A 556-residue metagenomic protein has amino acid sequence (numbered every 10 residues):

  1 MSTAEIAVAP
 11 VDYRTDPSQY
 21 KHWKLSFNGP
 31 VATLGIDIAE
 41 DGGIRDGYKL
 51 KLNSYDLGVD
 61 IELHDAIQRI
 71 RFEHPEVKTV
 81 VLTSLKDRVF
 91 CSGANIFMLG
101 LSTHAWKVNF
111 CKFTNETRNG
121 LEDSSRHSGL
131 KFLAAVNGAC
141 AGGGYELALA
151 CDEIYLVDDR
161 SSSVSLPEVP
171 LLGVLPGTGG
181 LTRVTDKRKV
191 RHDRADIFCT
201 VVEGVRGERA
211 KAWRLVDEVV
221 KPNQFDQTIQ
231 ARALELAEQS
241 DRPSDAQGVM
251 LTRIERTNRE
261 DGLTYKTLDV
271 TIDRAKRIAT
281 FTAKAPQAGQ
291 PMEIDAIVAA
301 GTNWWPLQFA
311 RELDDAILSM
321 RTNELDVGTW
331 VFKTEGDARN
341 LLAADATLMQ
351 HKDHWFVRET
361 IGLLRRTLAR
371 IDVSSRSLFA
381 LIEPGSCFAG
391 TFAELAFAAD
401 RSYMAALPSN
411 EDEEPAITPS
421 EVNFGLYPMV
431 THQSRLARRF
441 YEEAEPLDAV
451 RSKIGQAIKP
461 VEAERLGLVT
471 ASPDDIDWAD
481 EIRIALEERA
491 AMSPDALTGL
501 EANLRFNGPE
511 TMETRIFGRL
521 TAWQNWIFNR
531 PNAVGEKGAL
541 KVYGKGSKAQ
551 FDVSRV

Functional and structural regions predicted by a protein language model:
M1-K78, S84-S92, W106-V108, K189-R194 (+7 more regions): C-terminal alpha-helix plus adjacent terminal tail
R14-T15, D123-R126, A369-D372, R438-E442: Short, conserved catalytic or adaptor-binding loops enriched in Gly and charged residues
G93-A105, N109, F113-S124, V136-R209 (+4 more regions): Hydrophobic, small-residue-rich alpha-helical packing segments that form membrane-like cores
S128-C140, S375-G385: A short, small-residue-rich loop immediately preceding and capping a beta-strand
A141-D196, A389-A449: CoA-thioester-processing core
